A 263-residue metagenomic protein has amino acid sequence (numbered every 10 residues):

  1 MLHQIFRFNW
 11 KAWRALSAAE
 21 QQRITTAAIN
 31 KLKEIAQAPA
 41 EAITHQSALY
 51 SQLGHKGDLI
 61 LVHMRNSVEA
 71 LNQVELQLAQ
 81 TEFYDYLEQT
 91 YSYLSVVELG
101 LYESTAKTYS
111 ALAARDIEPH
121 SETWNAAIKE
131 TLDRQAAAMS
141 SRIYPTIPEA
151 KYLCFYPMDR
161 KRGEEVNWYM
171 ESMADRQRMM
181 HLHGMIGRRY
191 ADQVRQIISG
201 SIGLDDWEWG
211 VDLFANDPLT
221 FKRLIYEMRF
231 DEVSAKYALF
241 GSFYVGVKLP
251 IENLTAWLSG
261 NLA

Functional and structural regions predicted by a protein language model:
M1-Q37, N66-A70, V97-M185, N216 (+1 more regions): Short S/T/G/P-rich N-terminal loop/turn motif that feeds into the first structured element of a domain
Q4, Q52-S67, C154-M158, D205-M228: Short, well-ordered beta-strand segments in beta-rich or mixed alpha/beta enzyme and ligand-binding folds
A28-L76: Long, hydrophobic/aromatic-enriched structural stretches that serve as scaffold segments
Q37, R188-D192, K222-Y226, V233: Charged/polar positions within long, soluble alpha-helices
A42-G57, A79-E149, Y190-D205, E232-A263: Glycine-rich beta-strand-turn "strand-cap" elements at beta-sheet edges
Q73-A79, R223-R229: Short amphipathic alpha-helices in soluble, non-transmembrane regions that often serve as interface/regulatory elements
A174-E208, L219: Intrinsically disordered, low-complexity segments enriched in Gly and acidic/Ser/Thr residues that form flexible
